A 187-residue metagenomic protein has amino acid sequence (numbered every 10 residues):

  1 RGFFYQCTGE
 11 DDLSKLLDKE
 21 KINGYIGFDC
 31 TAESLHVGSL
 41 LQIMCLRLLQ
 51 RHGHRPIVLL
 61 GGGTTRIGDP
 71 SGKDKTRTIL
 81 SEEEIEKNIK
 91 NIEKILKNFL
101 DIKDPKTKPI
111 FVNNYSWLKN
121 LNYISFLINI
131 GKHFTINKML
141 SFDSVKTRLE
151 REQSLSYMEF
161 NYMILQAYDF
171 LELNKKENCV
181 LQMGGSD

Functional and structural regions predicted by a protein language model:
R1-S186: NTP-dependent nucleotidyl-transfer catalytic core
